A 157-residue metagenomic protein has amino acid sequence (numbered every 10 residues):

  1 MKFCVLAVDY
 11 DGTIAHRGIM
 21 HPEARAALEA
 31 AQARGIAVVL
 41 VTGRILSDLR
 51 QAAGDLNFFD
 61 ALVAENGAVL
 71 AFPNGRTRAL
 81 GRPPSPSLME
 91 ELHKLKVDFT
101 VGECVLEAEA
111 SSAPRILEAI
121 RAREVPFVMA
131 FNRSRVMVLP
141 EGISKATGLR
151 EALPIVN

Functional and structural regions predicted by a protein language model:
K2-G18: Asp-based phosphoryl-transfer active-site loop
V5-A7, A61, N157: Hydrophobic "anchor" residues on beta-strands that sit immediately upstream of conserved functional sites
D9, V41, A130-N132: A cross-family glycoside hydrolase active-site/sugar-binding cleft signature
D11, R17, G67, E103 (+1 more regions): Generic secondary-structure boundary/loop-capping signal
R17-T100: Active-site phosphate-binding/coordination module
E91-N157: Conserved acidic, metal-coordinating active-site core of Asp-based, Mg2+-dependent phosphoryl-transfer enzymes
